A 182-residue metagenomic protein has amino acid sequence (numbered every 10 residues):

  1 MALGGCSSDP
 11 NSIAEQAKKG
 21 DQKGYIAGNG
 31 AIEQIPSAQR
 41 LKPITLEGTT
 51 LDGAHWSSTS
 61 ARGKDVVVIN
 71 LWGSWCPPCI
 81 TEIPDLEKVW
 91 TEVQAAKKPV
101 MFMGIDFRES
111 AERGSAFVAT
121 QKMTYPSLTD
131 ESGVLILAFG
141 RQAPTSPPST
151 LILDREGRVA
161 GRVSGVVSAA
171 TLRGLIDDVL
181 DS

Functional and structural regions predicted by a protein language model:
M1-E47, S182: N-terminal targeting signals for export/organelle localization
P36, R40, T45-V67: A short beta-strand-turn-helix
L41-P43, A61-V66, K97, E112 (+2 more regions): Extracytoplasmic
W56-I80, L86: Short active-site neighborhood of thiol/selenol oxidoreductases, capturing the structured segment around
I69, M103-I105, L151: Conserved hydrophobic packing residues within short motifs/helices of P-loop NTPase cores of ABC-family ATPases
I80-Q121, E131-A138: Structural microenvironment flanking redox-active thiols in thiol-disulfide oxidoreductases
A119-T124, D130-D181: Thiol/disulfide oxidoreductase modules built on the thioredoxin-like
